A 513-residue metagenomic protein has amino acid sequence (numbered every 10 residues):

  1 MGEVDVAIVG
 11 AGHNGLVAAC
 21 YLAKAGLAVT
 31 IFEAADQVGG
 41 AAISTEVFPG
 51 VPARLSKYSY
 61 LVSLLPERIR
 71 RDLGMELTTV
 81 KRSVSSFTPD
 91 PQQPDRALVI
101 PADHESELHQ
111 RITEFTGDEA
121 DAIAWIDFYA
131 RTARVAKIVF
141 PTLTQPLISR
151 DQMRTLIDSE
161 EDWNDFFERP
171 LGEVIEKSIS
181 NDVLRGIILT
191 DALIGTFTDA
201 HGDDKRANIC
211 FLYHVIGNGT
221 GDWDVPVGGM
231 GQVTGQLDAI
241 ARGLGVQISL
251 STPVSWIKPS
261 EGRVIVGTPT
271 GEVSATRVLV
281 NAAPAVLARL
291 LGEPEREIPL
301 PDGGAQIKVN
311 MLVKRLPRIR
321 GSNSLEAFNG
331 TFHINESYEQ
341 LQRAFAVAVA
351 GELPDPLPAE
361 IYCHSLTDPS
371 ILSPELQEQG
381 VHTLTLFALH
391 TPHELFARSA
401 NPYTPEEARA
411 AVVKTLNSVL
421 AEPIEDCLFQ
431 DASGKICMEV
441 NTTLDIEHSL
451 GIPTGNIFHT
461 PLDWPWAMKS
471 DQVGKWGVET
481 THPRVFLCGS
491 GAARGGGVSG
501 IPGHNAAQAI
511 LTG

Functional and structural regions predicted by a protein language model:
E3-V139: N-terminal glycine-rich phosphate/pyrophosphate-binding loop and immediately adjacent elements
Q93-D203: Rossmann-like flavin
I123-D151, V286, H364-M468: Helix-rich C-terminal "cap"/substrate-channel and partner-interaction subdomain that packs against the flavin-binding
N181, R185-H201, P356-Y362, E422-A493: A glycine-rich dinucleotide-binding beta-alpha-beta segment and adjacent secondary-structure elements that constitute
H214-S260: Helical element adjacent to the flavin cofactor pocket in flavoenzyme catalytic cores
P226, T252-Q377: Mid-domain catalytic core of redox enzymes that form a hydrophobic substrate pocket/lid adjacent to a catalytic redox
I248, T252-V264, T268, A432-E447: Beta-rich nucleic-acid/ligand-interaction surfaces
S490-L511: A conserved FAD-binding loop/helix module that cradles the flavin
